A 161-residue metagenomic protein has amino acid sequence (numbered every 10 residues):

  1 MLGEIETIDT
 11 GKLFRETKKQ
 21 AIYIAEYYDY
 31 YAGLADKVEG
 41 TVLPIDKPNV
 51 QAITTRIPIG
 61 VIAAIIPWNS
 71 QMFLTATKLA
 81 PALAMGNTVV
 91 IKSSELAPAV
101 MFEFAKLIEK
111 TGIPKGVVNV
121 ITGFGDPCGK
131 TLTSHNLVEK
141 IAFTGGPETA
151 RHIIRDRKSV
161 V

Functional and structural regions predicted by a protein language model:
M1-V50: N-terminal Rossmann-like NAD(P)+-binding subdomain of aldehyde/semialdehyde dehydrogenases
G40-V161: Rossmann-like NAD(P) dinucleotide-binding subdomain of oxidoreductase/dehydrogenase enzymes
